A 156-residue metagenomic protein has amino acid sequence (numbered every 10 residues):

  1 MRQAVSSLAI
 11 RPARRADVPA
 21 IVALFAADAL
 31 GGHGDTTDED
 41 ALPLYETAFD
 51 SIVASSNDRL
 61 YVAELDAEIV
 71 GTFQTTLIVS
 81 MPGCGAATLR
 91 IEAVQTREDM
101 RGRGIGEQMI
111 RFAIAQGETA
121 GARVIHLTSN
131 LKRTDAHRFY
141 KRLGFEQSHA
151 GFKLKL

Functional and structural regions predicted by a protein language model:
M1-A16: Conserved N-terminal entry element of GNAT/NAT acetyltransferase domains
P12-R15, A23-A86, E92, I110-R111 (+1 more regions): Acetyl-CoA-dependent GNAT
R14, R97, N130: Residue-level recognition of the GNAT/N-acetyltransferase active site
A16, A20, I69-V70, T134-D135 (+1 more regions): Short alpha-helical
A93-T96, G102-A115, R142: Conserved acetyl-CoA-binding loop-helix of GNAT-fold acetyltransferases
E107, L131-H149, L154: Conserved active-site alpha-helix within GNAT-family acetyltransferase domains
I110, G117-S129: Conserved GNAT acetyl-CoA-binding A-motif
